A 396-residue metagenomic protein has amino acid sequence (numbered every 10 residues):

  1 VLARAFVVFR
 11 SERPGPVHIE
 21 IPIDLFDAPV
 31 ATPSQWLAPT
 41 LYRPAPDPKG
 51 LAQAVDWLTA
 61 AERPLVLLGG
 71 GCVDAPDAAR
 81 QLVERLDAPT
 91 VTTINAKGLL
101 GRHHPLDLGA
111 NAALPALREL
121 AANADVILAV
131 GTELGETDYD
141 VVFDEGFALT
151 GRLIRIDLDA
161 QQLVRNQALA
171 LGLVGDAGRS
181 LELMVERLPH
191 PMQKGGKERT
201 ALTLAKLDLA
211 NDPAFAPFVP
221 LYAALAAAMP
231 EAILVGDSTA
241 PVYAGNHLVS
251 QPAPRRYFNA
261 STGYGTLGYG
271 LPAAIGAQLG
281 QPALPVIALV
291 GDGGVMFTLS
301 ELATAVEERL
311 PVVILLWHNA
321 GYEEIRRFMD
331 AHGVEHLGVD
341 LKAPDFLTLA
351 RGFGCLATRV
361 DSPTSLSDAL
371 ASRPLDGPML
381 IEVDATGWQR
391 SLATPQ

Functional and structural regions predicted by a protein language model:
V1-S34, W57, R118-R152, R187 (+2 more regions): Structural signature of the thiamine diphosphate
H18-E20, A88-N95, I154-D157, I314-W317: Short internal beta-strands
I21-D27, G70-C72, A160, S238-V242 (+2 more regions): Glycine-rich beta-alpha junction loops
I23-K49, G195: Aromatic-enriched
T32-S34, T150-S238, A357, D361-Q396: Phosphate/pyrophosphate-binding active-site segments
G70-I154, P252-A283, F297-S300, D330 (+2 more regions): Glycine-rich, anion-gripping cofactor-binding loops and their flanking helix/strand elements in enzyme active sites
T200-A277, Q281-A283: Active-site diphosphate/adenylate-binding microenvironment
E307-G321: A glycine-rich helix N-cap at a beta->alpha junction
